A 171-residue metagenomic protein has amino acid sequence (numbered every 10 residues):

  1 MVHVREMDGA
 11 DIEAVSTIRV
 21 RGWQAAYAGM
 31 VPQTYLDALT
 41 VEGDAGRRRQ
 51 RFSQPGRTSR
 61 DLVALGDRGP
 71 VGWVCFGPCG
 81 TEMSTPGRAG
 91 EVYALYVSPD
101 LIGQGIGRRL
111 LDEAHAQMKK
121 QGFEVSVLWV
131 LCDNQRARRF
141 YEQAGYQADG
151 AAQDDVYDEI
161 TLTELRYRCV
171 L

Functional and structural regions predicted by a protein language model:
M1-H3: Extreme N-terminal starter segment of soluble prokaryotic enzymes
E6-I12, S16, V20-M30, T34-D100 (+4 more regions): Acetyl-CoA-dependent GNAT
P86-G90, E124-R138, E142-L171: C-terminal "cap" of GNAT-fold acetyltransferases
G105: Conserved G/P- and acidic residue-centered "switch" motifs that form tight phosphate/ATP-binding loops in soluble
Q121: Glycine-rich phosphate-binding loop signature in dinucleotide/nucleotide-binding domains
